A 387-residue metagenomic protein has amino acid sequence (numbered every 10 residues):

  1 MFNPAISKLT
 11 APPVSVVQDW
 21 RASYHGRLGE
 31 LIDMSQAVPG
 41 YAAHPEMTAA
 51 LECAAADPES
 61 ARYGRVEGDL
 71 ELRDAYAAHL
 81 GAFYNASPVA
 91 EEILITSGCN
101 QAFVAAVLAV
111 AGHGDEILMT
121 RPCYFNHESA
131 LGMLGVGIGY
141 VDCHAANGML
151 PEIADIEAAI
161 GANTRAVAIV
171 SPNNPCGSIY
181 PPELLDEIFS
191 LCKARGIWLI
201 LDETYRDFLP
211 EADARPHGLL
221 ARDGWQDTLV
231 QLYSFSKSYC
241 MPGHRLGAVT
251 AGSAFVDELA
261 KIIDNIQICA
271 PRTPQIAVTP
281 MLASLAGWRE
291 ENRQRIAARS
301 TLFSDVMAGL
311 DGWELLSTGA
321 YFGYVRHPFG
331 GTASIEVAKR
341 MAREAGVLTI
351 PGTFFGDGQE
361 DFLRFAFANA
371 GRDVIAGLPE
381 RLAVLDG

Functional and structural regions predicted by a protein language model:
F2-G98, A105, M281-S284, G387: N-terminal small-domain helix-loop-helix segment of the aminotransferase-like
Y24, L134, A194-R195, A345: Helix C-cap/helix->beta junction micro-motif
A78, A158, R340-T349, F355-G387: PLP-dependent enzyme catalytic core of the Aspartate aminotransferase-like
E91, L108-I169, S190: PLP-dependent aminotransferase-like
D115, V136, A194-I197, W225-D227: A short helix->loop->beta-strand "cap" motif at the edges of active sites that frequently abuts
A145-A214: Active-site phosphate-binding strand-loop segment of PLP-dependent enzymes
W225-A297, S304, D386: Conserved core segment of the aminotransferase class I/II
T279, R295-S304, E314-H327, Q359: Conserved glycine-rich beta-strand-loop-beta hairpin in the small C-terminal domain of fold type I
